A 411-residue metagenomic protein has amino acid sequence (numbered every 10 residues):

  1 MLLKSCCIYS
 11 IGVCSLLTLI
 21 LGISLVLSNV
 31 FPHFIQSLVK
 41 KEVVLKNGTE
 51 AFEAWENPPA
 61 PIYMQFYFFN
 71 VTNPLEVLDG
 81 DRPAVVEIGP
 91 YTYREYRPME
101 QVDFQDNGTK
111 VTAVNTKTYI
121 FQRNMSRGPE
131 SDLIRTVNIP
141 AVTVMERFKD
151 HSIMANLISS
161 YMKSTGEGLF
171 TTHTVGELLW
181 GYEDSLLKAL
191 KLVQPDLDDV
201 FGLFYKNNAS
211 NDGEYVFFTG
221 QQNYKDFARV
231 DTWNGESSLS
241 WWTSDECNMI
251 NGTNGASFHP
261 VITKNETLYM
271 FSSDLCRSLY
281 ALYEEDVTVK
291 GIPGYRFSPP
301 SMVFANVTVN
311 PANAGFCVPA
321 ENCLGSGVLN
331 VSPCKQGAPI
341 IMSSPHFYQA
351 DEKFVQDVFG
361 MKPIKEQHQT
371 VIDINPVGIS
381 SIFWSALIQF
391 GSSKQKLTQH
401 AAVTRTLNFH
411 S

Functional and structural regions predicted by a protein language model:
M1-P293, P299-S380, S385-S411: Extracellular or lumenal secretory-pathway regions
